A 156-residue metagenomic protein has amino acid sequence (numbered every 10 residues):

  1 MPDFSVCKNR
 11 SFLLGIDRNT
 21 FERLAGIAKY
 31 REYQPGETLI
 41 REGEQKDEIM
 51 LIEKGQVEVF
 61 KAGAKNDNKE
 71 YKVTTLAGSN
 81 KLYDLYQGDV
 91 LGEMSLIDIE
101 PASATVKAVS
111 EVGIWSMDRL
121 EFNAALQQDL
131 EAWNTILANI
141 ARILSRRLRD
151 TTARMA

Functional and structural regions predicted by a protein language model:
M1-A156: Cytosolic regulatory regions built on CNB/CRP/Popeye-like sensor folds
